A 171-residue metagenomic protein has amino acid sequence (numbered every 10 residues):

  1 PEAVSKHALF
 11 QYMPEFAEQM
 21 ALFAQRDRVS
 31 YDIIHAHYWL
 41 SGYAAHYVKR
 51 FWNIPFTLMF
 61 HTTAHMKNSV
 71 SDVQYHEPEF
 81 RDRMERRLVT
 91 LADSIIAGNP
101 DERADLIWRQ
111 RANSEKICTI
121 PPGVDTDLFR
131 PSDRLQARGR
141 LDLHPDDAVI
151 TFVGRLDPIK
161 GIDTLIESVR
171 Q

Functional and structural regions predicted by a protein language model:
P1-Y31: A conserved catalytic-core segment of Leloir-type glycosyltransferases
L22-S41, A45, P55: Short N-terminal targeting/anchoring amphipathic segment
I34-H35, V48-N68, Y75, I96: Active-site proximal beta-strand in glycosyltransferases
H35, T90-N99, C118: A short beta-strand/loop micro-motif in the catalytic core of glycosyltransferases that engages the nucleotide-sugar
A64, E77-I95: Membrane-proximal helix-turn-helix segments that form the acceptor-binding/catalytic region of lipid-linked
D101, G123: Carbohydrate-associated surface elements
R130-L143: A short helix/loop element that forms part of the nucleotide-sugar donor recognition site in Leloir-type
H144-K160, I166-V169: Conserved donor-binding/catalytic core segment of Leloir-type glycosyltransferases
